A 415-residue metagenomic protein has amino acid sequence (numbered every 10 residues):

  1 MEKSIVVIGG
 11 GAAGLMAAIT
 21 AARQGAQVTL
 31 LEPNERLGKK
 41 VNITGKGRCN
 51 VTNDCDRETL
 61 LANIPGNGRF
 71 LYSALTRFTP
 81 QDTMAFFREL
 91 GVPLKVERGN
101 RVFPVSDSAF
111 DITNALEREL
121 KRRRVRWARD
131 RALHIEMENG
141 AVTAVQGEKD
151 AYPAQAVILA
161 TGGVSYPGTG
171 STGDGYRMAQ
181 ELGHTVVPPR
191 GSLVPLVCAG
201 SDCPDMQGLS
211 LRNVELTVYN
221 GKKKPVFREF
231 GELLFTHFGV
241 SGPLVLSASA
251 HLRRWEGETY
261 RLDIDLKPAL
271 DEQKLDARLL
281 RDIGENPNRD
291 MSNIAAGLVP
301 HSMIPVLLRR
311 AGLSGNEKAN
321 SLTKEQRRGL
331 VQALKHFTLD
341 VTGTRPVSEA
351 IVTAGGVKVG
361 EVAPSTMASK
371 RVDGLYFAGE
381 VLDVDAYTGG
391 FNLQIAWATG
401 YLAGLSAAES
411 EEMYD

Functional and structural regions predicted by a protein language model:
K3-L30, A403-A408: N-terminal Rossmann-like FAD-binding beta1-loop-alpha1 element of flavoenzymes
V6-I8, L31, A132, Y152-P167 (+3 more regions): Short hydrophobic core segments
A22-K46: Glycine-rich FAD pyrophosphate-binding loop
E35-L37, N42-I43, R57-E58, P93 (+2 more regions): An anion/pyrophosphate-binding glycine-rich loop and adjacent beta-alpha core in soluble alpha-beta enzymes
R48-V96: Glycine-rich active-site loop/strand segments that organize a redox cofactor
A128-A141: A conserved short coil-to-beta-strand element within the FAD-binding core of flavoproteins
A128-R131, P305-D385: A glycine-rich dinucleotide-binding beta-alpha-beta segment and adjacent secondary-structure elements that constitute
A156-D202: Glycine-rich loop(s) and the adjacent beta-strand/alpha-helix scaffold that form part
